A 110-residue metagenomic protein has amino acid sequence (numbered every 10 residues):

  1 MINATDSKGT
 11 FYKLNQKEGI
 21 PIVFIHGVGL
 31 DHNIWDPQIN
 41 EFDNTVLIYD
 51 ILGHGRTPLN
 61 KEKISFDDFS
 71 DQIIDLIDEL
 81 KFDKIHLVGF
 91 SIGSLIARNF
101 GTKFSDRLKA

Functional and structural regions predicted by a protein language model:
M1: Aromatic/acidic, Gly/Pro-rich catalytic loop(s) in extracytoplasmic/lumenal soluble domains of multi-pass membrane
A4-N15: A short loop-to-beta-strand scaffold at the N-terminal edge of the catalytic core in hydrolase folds
F11, I34-P37, E41, D68-D75 (+2 more regions): Alpha-helical elements of Rossmann-like donor-binding domains used by nucleotide-donor carbohydrate transfer enzymes
L14-P58: Conserved HGGG/HGGXW glycine-rich cap/lid loop of the alpha/beta-hydrolase fold
K17-G19, N44, D78-K84, S105-D106: Active-site acidic short loop of glycosyltransferases
P37, L47-V88: Active-site loop/oxyanion-hole signature of alpha/beta-hydrolase fold enzymes
D83-A110: Conserved hydrolase catalytic core segment
